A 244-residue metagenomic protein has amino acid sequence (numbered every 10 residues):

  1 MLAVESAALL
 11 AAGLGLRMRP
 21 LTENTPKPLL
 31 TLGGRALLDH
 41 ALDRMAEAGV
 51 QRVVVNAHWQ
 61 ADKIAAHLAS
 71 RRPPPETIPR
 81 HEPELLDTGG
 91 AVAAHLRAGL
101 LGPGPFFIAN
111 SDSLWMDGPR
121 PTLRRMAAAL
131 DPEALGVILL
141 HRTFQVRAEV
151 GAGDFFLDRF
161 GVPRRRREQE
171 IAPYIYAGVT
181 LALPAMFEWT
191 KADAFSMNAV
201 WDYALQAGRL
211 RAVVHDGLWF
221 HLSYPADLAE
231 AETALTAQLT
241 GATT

Functional and structural regions predicted by a protein language model:
M1-A65, P119-R120: N-terminal glycine-rich phosphate-binding loop and ensuing alpha1 helix
S6, Q51-V53, E76, L135-G136 (+1 more regions): Residues at the starts of beta-strands that form the adenosine-phosphate
L9, V55, I108, G136-L139 (+1 more regions): Structural beta-sheet core signal
R17, K63-A66, T88, A94 (+2 more regions): Phosphate- and divalent-cation-binding pockets in alpha/beta enzyme and binding domains that engage nucleotide-derived
A65-A66, S70-D154: Conserved beta-loop-beta/alpha segment of the NTase-like Rossmann-fold superfamily that binds/positions NTPs
F107, L114, P119-D131, F144-R147 (+2 more regions): Catalytic-core segments of class I nucleotidyltransferases/pyrophosphorylases that form NMP-activated intermediates
